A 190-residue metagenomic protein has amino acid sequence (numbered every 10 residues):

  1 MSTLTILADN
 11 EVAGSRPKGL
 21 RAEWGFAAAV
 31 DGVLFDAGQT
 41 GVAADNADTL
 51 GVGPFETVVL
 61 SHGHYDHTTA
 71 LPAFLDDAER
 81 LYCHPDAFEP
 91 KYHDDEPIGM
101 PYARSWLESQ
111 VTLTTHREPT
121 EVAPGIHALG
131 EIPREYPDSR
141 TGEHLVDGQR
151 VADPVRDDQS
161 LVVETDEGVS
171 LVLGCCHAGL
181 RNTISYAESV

Functional and structural regions predicted by a protein language model:
S2-T49, P154-L173: Conserved beta-strand hairpin/beta-sheet module of binuclear metal-dependent hydrolase folds, prominently
T5, V59, Y82, T114 (+1 more regions): Hydrophobic/aromatic beta-strand patches that form the interior of the parallel beta-sheet core in alpha/beta enzyme
D9-E11, A37-T40, G63, D86-A87 (+2 more regions): Active-site metal-binding loops of divalent metal-dependent hydrolases
V33-D36, L81-C83, P124-E131, S170-L173: Short hydrophobic-aromatic micro-motifs
V42, H64-A70, F88-K91, T120-E121 (+1 more regions): Active-site environment of divalent metal-dependent phosphoester hydrolases
V42-H84, E188-V190: Active-site metal-binding motif and surrounding structural segment of the metallo-beta-lactamase
H67-A70, R156-S160, E164-V190: Cap/insert and terminal regions of metallo-dependent hydrolase folds
A87-Q159: Metallo-beta-lactamase
